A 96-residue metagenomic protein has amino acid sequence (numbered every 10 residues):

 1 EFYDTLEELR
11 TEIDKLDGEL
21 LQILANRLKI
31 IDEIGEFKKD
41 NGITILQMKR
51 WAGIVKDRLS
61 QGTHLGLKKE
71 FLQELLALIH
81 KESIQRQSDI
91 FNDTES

Functional and structural regions predicted by a protein language model:
E1-S96: Domain-level signature for soluble enzymes in the chorismate/prephenate branch of the shikimate pathway
